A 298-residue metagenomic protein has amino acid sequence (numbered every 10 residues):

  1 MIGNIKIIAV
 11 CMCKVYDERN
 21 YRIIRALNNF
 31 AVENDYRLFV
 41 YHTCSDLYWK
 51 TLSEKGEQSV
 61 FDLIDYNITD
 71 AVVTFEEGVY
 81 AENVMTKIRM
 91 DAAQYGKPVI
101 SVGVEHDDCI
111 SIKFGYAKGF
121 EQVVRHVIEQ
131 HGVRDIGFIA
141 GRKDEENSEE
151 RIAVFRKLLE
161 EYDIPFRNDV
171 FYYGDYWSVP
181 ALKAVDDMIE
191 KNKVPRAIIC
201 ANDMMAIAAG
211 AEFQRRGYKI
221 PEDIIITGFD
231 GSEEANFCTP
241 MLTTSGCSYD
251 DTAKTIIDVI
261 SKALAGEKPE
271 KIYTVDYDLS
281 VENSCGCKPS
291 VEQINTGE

Functional and structural regions predicted by a protein language model:
M1-R125, E190: Alpha-helical recognition/docking segments in bacterial nutrient-uptake and carbohydrate-utilization systems
N4, R89-M90, D107-F138, E150-K157 (+3 more regions): Hydrophobic alpha-helical segments within soluble ligand-binding/sensing domains
A9-C11, I64-V79, I100, D135-A140 (+3 more regions): Periplasmic-binding protein-like
R19-E33, G119-V123, E146-P165, P180 (+2 more regions): Short, solvent-exposed amphipathic alpha-helices that sit in or adjacent to ligand/effector-binding or catalytic
V32-L52, D135-F138, R156-V179: Short beta-strand elements in bilobed, periplasmic/extracellular small-molecule ligand-binding domains
N34, A184-N295: Flexible loop/turn connectors
V73, I100, I110-K113, G137 (+5 more regions): Hydrophobic/aromatic beta-strand patches that form the interior of the parallel beta-sheet core in alpha/beta enzyme
E121-I164, D169, K271-C287: An alpha-beta-alpha
